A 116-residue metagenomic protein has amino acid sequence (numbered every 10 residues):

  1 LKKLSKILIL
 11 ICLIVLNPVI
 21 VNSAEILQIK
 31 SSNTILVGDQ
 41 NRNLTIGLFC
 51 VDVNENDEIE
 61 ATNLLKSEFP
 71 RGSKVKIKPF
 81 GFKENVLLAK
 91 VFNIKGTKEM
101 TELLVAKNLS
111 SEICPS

Functional and structural regions predicted by a protein language model:
K2-L10: Sec-dependent signal peptide recognition, specifically the positively charged N-region followed immediately by
S5-K6, P18-S116: Small beta-barrel nucleic-acid-binding modules, primarily SNase/OB-fold domains and secondarily Tudor-like barrels
C12-P18: Hydrophobic core
